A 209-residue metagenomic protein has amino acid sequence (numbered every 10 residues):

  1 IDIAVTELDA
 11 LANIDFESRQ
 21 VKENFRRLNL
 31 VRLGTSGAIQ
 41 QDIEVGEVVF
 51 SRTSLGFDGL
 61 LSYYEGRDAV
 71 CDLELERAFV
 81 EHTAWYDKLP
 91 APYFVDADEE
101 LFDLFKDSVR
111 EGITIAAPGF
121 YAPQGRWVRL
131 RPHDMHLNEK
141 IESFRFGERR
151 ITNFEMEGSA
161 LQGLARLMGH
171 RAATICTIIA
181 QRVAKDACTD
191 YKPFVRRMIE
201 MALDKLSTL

Functional and structural regions predicted by a protein language model:
I1-Y93: Metabolite-binding pocket within alpha/beta catalytic cores that recognizes anionic/polar moieties
T6, D15-L28, F144-F146, R150-I151 (+4 more regions): Non-transmembrane, aqueous-exposed alpha-helical and coiled segments at domain scale
G37, I115-A122, A160, I179-Q181: Glycine-rich beta-alpha junction loops
L73-F146: Active-site rim beta-loop-alpha module in soluble metabolic enzymes
L89-D96, I151-A160: Polyanion-binding loop/helix "lid" in catalytic or ligand-binding cores
S159-Y191: Zn-dependent metallopeptidase/amidohydrolase metal-coordination segment
R182-L209: His/Asp/Glu-rich mid-to-C-terminal helical/loop segments that flank catalytic regions of hydrolases
